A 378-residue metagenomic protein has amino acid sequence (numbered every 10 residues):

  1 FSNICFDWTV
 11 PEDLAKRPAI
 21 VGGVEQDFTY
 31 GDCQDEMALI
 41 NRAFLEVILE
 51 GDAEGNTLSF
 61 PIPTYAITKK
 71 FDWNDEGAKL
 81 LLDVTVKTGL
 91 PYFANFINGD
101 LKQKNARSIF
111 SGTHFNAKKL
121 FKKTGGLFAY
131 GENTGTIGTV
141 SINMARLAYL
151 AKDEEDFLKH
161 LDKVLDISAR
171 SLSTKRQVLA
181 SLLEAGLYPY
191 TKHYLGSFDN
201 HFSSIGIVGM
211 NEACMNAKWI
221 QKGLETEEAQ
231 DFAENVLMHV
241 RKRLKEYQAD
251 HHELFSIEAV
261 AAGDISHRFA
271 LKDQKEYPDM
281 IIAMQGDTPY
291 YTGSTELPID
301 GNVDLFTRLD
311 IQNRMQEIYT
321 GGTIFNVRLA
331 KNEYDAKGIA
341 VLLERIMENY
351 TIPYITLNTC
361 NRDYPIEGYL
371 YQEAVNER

Functional and structural regions predicted by a protein language model:
F1-D199, I220, T226-R378: Conserved catalytic cores of very large enzyme subunits
F6, S203-N216, M238: Contiguous, well-ordered alpha-helical segments that form the cores/surfaces of helical PPI scaffolds
